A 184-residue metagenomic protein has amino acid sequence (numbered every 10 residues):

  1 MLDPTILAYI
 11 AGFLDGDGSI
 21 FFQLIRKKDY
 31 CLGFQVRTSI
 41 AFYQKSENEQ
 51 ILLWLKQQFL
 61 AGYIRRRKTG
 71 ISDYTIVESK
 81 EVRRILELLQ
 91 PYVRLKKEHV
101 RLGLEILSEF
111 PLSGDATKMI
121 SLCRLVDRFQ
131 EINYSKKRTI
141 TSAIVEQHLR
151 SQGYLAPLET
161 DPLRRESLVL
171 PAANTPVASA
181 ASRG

Functional and structural regions predicted by a protein language model:
M1-G184: Sequence-level preference for short, compositionally simple segments enriched in small aliphatic or small polar residues
